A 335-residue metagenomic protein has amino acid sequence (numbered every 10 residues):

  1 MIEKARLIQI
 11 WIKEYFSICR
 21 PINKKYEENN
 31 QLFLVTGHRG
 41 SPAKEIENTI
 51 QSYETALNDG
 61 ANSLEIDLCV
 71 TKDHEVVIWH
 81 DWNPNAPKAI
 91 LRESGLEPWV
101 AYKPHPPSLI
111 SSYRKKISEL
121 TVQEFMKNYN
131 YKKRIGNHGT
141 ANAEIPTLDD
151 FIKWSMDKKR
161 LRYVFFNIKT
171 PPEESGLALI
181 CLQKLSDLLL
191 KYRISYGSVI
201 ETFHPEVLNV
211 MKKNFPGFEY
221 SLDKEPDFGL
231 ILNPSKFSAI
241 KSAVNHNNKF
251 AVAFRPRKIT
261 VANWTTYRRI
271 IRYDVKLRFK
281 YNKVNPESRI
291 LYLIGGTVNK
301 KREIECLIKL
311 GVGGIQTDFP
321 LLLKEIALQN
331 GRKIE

Functional and structural regions predicted by a protein language model:
M1-E335: Phosphate-group recognition and catalysis centered on beta-loop-alpha active-site segments
